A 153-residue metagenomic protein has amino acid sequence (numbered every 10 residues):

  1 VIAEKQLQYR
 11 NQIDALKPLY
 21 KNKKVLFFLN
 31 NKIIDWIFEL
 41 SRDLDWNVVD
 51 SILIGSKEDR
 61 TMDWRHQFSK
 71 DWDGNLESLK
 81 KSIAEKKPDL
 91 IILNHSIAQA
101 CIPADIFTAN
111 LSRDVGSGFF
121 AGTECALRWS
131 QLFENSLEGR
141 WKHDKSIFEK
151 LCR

Functional and structural regions predicted by a protein language model:
V1-R153: An N-terminal assembly and electron-transfer interface module characteristic of large anaerobic redox and radical
